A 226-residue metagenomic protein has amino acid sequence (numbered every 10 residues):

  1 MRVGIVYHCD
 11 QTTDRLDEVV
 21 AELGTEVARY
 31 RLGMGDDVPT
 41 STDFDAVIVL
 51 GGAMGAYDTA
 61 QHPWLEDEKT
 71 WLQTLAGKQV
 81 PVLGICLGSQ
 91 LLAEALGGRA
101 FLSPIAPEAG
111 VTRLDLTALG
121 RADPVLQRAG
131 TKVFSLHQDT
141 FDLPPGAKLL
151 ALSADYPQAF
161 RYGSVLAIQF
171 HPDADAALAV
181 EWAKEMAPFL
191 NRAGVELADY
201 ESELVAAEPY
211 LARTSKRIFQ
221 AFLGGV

Functional and structural regions predicted by a protein language model:
M1-V80, N191-V226: N-terminal beta1-alpha1 cap of cysteine-dependent amidohydrolase-like domains
G4, A28-Y30, I48, L83 (+3 more regions): Hydrophobic/aromatic beta-strand patches that form the interior of the parallel beta-sheet core in alpha/beta enzyme
L16-E18, A60-H62, L96-G97, G146-A147 (+1 more regions): Short amphipathic alpha-helical segments
D17, D37-T42, L91-A93, D142-P145 (+1 more regions): Short loop/helix-cap segments at secondary-structure boundaries that form the rim of catalytic
V19-E22, P63-D67, A100-F101, A151-L152 (+1 more regions): Glycine-rich, phosphate-binding/catalytic loops in enzymes
V49-G120: Cysteine-nucleophile active-site neighborhood
L96-L178: Pocket-forming structural segment of enzyme catalytic cores
Q169-L204: C-terminal helical/coil "lid" or tail adjacent to the Rossmann-like core of SAM-dependent
